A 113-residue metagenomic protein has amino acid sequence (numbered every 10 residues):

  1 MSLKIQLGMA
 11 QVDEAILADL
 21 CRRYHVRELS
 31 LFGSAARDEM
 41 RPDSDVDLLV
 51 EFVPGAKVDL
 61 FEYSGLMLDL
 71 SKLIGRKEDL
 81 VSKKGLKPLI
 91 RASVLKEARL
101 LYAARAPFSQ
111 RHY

Functional and structural regions predicted by a protein language model:
M1-E28, A36-P42, V53-Y113: Catalytic core of pol beta-like nucleotidyltransferases
L31: Conserved histidines in hydrophobic membrane contexts and catalytic metal-binding motifs
S44-V46: Change "...and in nucleic-acid phosphodiester-cleaving endonucleases..." to "...and in nucleic-acid processing enzymes
L49-E51: Short hydrophobic/aromatic beta-strand micro-patches that form the beta-sheet surface supporting nucleotide- or nucleic
